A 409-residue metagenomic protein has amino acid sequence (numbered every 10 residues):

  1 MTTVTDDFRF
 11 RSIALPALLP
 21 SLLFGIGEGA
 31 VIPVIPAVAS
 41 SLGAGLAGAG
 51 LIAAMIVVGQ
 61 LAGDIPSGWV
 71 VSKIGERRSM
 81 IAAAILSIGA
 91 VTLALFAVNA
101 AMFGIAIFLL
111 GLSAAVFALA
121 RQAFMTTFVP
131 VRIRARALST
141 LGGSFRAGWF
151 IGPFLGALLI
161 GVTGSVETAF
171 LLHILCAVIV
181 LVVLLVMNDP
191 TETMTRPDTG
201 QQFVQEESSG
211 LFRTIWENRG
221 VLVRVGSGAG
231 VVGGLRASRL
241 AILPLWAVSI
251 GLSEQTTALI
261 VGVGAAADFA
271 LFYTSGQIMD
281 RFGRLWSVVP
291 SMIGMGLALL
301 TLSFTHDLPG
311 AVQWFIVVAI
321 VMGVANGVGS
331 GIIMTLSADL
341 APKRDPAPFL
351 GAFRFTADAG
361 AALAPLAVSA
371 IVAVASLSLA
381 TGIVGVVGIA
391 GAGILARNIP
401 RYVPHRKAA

Functional and structural regions predicted by a protein language model:
T2-R11, D189-V225: Juxtamembrane intracellular "pre-TM" segments in multi-pass secondary transporters
F8-A54, V221-G228, G233-W246, I250: Helix-loop boundary and gating motifs at the non-cytosolic
E28, L110-R121, V321-I333: Core transmembrane helices of Major Facilitator Superfamily
G63-G75, L271-R284, V372: Helix-to-loop junctions at the C-terminal end of transmembrane segments in multipass secondary transporters
L86-V98, G294-L308: C-terminal ends and interior cores of transmembrane alpha-helices in multi-pass membrane transporters/permeases
F108-F145: Cytoplasmic helix-loop-helix junction between adjacent transmembrane helices in 12-TM secondary transporters
A169-L185, T381-A396: Symmetry-related core transmembrane helices of the 12-TM Major Facilitator Superfamily/SLC fold
